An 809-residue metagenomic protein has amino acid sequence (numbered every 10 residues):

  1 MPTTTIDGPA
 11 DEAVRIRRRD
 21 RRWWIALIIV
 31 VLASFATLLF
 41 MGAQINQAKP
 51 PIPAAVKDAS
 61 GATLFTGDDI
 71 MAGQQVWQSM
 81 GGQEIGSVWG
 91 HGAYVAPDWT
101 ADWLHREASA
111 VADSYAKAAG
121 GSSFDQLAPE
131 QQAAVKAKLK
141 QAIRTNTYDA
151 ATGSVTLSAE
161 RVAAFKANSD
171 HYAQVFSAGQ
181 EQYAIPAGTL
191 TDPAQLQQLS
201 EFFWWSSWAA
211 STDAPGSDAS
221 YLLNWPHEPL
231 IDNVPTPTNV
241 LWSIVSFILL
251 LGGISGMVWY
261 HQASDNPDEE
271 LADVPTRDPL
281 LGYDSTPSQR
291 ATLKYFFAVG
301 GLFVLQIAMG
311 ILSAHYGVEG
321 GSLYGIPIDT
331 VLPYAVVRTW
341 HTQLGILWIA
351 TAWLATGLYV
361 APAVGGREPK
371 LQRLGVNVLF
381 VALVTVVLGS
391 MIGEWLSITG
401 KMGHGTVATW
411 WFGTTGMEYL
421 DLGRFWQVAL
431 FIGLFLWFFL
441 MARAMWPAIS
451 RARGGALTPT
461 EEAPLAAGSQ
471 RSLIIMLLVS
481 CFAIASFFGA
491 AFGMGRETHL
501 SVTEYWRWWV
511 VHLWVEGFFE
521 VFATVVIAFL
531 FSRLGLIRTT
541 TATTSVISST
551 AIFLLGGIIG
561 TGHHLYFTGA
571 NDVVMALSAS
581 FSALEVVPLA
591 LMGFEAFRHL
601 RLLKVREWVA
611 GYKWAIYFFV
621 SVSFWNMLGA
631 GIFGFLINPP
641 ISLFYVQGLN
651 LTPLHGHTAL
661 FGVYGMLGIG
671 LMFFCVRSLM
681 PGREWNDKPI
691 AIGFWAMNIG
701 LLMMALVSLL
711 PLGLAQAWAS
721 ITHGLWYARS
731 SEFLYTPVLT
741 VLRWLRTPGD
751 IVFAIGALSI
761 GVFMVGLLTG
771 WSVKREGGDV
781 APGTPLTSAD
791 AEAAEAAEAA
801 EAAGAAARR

Functional and structural regions predicted by a protein language model:
P2-F65: Post-cleavage N-terminal segment of exported redox proteins
I6-D20, N266-T292, S450-Q470, L602-Y612 (+1 more regions): Membrane-interfacial, low-structure loops and terminal tails that flank and connect transmembrane helices in multi-pass
R17, H227-L241, D329-W340, T409-G423 (+5 more regions): Membrane-interface segments at the starts/ends of alpha-helical transmembrane spans
W23-A43, W77, I85, P237-A263 (+12 more regions): Hydrophobic cores of alpha-helical transmembrane segments in multi-pass integral membrane proteins
Q47-T238: Soluble extramembrane regions of membrane proteins in the secretory/endomembrane system
V56-G61, S322-V336, Y645-G648: Perimembrane loop-to-helix junctions flanking transmembrane segments
L222-F247, L281-T292: Cytosolic-side membrane-insertion boundary helix
K370-L374, I398-V428, M441-L477, H499-V511 (+3 more regions): Membrane-interface helix-loop-helix junctions at boundaries between adjacent transmembrane segments
